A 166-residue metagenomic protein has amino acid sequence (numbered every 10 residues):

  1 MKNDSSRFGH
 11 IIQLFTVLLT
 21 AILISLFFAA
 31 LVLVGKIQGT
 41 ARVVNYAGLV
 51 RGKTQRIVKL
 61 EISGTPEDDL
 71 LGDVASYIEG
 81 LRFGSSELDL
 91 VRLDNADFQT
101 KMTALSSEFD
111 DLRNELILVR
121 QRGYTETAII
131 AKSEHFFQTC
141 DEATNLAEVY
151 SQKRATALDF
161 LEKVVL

Functional and structural regions predicted by a protein language model:
K2, S25-K36, L90, N114-R120: Short, charged/polar, low-complexity loop and linker segments that flank or interrupt alpha-helical bundles
N3-H10, V32, K36-G39, D94 (+1 more regions): Juxtamembrane loop-transmembrane helix junctions in multi-pass integral membrane proteins, especially the extracellular
S6-V34, V165-L166: Extreme N-terminal signal-anchor transmembrane helix of membrane signaling/transducer proteins, especially in bacteria
I12-F15, T40, L112, V119: An N-terminus-focused feature that recognizes amino-terminal "leader" regions
L19, L23-F27, I78-D89, S106-L116 (+1 more regions): Extended amphipathic alpha-helical scaffold segments
G35, R42, D159, K163-L166: Signal-transducing alpha-helical linker
K36-K101, Q121-A128: Membrane-proximal N-terminal soluble sensing/regulatory segments of transmembrane proteins
V44, L49, K53-L60, T103-F160: Extracytoplasmic
